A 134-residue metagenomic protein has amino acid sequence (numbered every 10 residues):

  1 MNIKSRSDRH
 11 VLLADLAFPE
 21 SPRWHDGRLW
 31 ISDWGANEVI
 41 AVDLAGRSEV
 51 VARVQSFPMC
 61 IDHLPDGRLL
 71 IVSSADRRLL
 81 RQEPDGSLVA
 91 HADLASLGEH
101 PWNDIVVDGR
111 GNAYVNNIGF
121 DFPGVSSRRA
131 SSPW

Functional and structural regions predicted by a protein language model:
M1-W134: Sequence-structural signature of mature extracellular/luminal beta-sheet repeat domains, prominently beta-propellers
